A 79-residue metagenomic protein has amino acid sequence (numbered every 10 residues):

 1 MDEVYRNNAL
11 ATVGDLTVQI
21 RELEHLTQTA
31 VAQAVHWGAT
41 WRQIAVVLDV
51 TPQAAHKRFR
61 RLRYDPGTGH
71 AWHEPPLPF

Functional and structural regions predicted by a protein language model:
R6-T27: Short, Lys/Arg-enriched anionic-surface-contact patches
T29, G38-A39: Residue-level signal for the short linker/turn that defines the boundary of a DNA-recognition helix
A32, R42: Residues within the helices of the helix-turn-helix
A34-H36: Short amphipathic helical patch at the helix-1/turn junction of helix-turn-helix
Q43, A54: Residues in the helix-turn-helix
V46: Alpha-helical residues within the helix-turn-helix
P66-F79: Short Lys/Arg-enriched helix C-cap and helix-to-coil transition segments that create basic nucleic-acid-contact patches
